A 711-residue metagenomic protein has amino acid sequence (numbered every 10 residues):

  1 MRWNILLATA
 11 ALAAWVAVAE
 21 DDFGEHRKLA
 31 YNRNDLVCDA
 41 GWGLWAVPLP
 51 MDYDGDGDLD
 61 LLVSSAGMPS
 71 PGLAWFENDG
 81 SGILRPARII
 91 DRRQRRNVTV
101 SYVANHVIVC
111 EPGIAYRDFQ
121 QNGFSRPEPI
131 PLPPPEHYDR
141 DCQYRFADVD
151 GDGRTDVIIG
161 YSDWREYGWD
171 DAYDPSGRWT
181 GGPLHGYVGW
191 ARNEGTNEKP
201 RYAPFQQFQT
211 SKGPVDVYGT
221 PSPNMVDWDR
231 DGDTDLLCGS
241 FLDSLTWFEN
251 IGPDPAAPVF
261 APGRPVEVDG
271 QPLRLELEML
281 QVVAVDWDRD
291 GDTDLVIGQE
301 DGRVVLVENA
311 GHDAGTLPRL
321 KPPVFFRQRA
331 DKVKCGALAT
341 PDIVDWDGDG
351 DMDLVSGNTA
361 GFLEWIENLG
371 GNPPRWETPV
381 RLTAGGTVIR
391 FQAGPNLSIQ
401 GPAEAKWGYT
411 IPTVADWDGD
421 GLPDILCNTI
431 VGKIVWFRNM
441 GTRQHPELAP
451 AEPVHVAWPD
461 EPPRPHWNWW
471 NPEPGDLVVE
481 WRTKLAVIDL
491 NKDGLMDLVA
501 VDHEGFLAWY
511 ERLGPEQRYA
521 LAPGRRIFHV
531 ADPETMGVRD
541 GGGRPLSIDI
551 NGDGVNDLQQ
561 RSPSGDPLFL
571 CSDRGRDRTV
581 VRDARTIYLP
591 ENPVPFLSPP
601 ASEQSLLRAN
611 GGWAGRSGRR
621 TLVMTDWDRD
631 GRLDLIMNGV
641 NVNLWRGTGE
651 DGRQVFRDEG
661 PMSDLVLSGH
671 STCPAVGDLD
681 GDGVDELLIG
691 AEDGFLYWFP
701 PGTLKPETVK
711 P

Functional and structural regions predicted by a protein language model:
R2-A8: Sec-dependent signal peptide recognition, specifically the positively charged N-region followed immediately by
A10-L12: Short, linear, compositionally biased motifs with a strong N-terminal bias
W15-P711: Beta-propeller-forming repeat regions
